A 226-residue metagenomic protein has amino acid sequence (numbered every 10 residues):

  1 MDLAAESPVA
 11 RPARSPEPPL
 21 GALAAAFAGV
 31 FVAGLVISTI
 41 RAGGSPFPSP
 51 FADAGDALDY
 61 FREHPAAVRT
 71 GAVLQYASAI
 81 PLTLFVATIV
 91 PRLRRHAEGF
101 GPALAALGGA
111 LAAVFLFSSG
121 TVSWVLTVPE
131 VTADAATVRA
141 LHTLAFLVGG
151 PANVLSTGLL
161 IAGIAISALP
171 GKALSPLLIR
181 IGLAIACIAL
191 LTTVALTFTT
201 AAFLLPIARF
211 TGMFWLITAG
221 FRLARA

Functional and structural regions predicted by a protein language model:
D2-A226: Hydrophobic, aromatic-enriched alpha-helical segments typical of multi-pass transmembrane helices
